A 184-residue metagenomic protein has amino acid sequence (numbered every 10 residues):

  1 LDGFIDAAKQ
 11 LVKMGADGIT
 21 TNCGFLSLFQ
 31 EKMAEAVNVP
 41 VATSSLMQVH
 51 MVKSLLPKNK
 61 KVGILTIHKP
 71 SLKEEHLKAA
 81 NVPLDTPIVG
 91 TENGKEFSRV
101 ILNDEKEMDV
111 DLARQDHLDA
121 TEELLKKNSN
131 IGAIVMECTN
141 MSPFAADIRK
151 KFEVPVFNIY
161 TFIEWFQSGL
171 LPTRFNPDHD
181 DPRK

Functional and structural regions predicted by a protein language model:
L1-N22, K32-E35, N130, F166-L170 (+1 more regions): Metallocofactor- and cofactor-centric catalytic cores in central/energy metabolism, strongly enriched
V12, D17, A36, D119-K126 (+3 more regions): Hydrophobic alpha/beta core scaffold segments
G18-Q30, A42-Q48, I67-S71, E137-P143 (+1 more regions): Gly/Ser/Thr-rich loops at beta-strand to alpha-helix junctions that form or flank small-molecule/cofactor-binding
T20, L26-F29, D119-L125, I131-K151: Hydrophobic alpha-helical
K32-L56, R149-Q167: Short, acidic/small-residue loops that bind anionic groups at enzyme active sites
L55-E92, P172-K184: Short, glycine-/small-residue-rich phosphate/pyrophosphate-handling segment
L72, K78-G132: Active-site rim beta-loop-alpha module in soluble metabolic enzymes
E137, M141-P143, F157-K184: C-terminal functional extensions of proteins
